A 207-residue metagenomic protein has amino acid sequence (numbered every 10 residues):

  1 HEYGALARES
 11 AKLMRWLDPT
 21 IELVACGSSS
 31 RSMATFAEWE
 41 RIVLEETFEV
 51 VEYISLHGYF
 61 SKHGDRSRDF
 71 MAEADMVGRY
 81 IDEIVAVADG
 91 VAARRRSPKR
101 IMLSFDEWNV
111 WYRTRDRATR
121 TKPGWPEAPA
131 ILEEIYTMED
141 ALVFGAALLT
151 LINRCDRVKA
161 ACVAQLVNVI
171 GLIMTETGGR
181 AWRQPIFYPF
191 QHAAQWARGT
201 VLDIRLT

Functional and structural regions predicted by a protein language model:
E2-L148, L206-T207: Noncatalytic carbohydrate-binding groove/subsite architecture in carbohydrate-active enzymes
L148-Q165, V169-T207: Catalytic cores of secreted or luminal carbohydrate-active enzymes
